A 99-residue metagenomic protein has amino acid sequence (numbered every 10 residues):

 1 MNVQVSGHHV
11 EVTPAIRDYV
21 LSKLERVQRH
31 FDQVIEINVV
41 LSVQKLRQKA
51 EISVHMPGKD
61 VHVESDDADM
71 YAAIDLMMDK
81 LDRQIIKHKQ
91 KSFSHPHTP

Functional and structural regions predicted by a protein language model:
M1-P99: N-terminal, polar/charged subdomain of small-to-medium soluble alpha/beta proteins
